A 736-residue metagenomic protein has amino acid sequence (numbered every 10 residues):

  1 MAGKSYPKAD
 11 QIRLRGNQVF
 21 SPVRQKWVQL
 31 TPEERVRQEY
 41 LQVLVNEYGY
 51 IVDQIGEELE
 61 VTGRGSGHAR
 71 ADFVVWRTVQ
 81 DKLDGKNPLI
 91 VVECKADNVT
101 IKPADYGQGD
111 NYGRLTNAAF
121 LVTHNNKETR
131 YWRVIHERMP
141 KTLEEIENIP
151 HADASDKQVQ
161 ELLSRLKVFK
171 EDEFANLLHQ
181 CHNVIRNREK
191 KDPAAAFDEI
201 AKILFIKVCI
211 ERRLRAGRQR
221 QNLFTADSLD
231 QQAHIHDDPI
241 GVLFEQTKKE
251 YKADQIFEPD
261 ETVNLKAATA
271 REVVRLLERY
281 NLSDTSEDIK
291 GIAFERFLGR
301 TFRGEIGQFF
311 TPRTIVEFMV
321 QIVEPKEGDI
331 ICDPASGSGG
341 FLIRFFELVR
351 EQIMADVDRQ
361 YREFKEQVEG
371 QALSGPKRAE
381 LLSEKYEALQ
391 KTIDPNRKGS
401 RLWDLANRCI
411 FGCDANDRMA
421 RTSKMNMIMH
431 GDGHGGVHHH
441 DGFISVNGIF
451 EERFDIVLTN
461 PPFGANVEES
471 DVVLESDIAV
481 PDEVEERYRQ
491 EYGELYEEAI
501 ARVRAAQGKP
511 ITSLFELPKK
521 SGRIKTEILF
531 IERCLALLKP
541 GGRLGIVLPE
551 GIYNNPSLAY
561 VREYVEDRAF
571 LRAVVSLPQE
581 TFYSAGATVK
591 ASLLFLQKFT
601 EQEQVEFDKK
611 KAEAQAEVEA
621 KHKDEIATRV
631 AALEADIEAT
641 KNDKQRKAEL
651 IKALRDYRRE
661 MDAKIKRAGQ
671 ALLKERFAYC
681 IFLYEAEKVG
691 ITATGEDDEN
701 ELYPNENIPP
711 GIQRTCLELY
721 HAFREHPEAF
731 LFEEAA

Functional and structural regions predicted by a protein language model:
M1-F120, K127-S164: A short, conserved, highly charged catalytic patch centered on acidic carboxylates
T31-R35, R186-A201, S283-S286, G522-R523: Structural motif
A71, P88, A118, G328 (+2 more regions): Local beta-strand N-terminus motif with an aromatic residue
T100, E451, I456-A736: A conserved structural/catalytic subdomain of Rossmann-like adenosyl-cofactor enzymes
A119-E250, L342, R362-D394, A420 (+8 more regions): Charged, often flexible domain-edge or linker segments that flank or initiate folded functional domains
V184-I185, I289-T314, V320-I322: Class I SAM-dependent transferase core
F205, R212-G299: Long recognition/docking surfaces used for binding and targeting
F309-T459, F463-V480, P549-E550, V561 (+1 more regions): Conserved S-adenosyl-L-methionine
